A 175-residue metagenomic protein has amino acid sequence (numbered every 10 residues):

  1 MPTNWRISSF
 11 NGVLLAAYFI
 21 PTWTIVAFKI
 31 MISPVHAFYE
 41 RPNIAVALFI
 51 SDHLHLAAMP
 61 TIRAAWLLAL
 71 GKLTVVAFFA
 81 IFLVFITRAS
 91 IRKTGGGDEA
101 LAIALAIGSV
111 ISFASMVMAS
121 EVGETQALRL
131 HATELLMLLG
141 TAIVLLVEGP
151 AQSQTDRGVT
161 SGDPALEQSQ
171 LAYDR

Functional and structural regions predicted by a protein language model:
P2, F78-A106: Cytoplasmic juxtamembrane regions at transmembrane-helix boundaries
W5-H36: N-terminal signal-anchor transmembrane alpha helix
N11, L15-F19, L68, L101-I111: Hydrophobic alpha-helical transmembrane segments of polytopic
F19-K29, V75-F82, G108-S115, T141: Helical transmembrane-bundle signal
K29-Y39, F82-G95, M118-E121, A151-Q154: Juxtamembrane transmembrane-helix termini
I32-P60: Membrane-interface interhelical connector segments
A58-V75: Individual transmembrane alpha-helix segments
A106-R175: Alpha-helical transmembrane segments of multi-pass integral membrane proteins, characterized by long hydrophobic
